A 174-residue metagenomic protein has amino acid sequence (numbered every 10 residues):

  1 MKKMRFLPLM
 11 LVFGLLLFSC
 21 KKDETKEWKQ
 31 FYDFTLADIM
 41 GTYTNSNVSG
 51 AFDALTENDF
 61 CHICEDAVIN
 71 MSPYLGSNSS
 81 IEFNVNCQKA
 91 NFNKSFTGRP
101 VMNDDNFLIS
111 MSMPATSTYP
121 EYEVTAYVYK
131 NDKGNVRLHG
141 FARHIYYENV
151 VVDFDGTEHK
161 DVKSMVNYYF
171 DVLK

Functional and structural regions predicted by a protein language model:
K3-M4, L17-M40, M165-K174: Bacterial Sec-dependent N-terminal signal peptides
M10-L16: Bacterial N-terminal signal peptides
W28-E65: Tryptophan-anchored aromatic micro-motifs
W28-Y32, S95, H139-K174: Edge beta-strand at a domain terminus
T44-D53, N84-N86, S112-A115, H139-V151: Generic short beta-strand segments
D53-M102: N-terminal glycine/threonine-rich, aromatic-flanked beta-hairpin/loop signature
A67-P73, F96-P100, E123-K130, Y168-V172: Hydrophobic/aromatic beta-strand elements that line small-molecule binding cavities or substrate pockets in beta-rich
N106-A142: Acidic, glycine-rich flexible loop segments
